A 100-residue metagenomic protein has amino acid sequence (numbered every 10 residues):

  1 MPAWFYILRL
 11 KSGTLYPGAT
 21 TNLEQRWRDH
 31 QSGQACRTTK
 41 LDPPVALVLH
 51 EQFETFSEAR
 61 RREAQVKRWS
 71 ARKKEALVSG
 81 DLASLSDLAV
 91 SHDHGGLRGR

Functional and structural regions predicted by a protein language model:
M1-H50, S57-A64, L82-R100: GIY-YIG nuclease catalytic motif and its immediate N-terminal context
R37, A64-L77: Short arginine-rich
